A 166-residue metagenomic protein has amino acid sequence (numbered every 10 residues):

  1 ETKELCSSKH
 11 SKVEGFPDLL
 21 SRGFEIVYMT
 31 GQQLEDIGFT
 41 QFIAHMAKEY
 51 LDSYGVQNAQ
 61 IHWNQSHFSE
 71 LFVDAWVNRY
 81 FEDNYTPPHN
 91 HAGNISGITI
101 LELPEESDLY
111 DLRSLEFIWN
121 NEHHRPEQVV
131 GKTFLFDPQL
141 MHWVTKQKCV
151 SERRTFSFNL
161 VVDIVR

Functional and structural regions predicted by a protein language model:
E1-N64, Y85: Non-heme Fe(II)/2-oxoglutarate
L20, S151-E152: Intrinsically disordered, low-complexity sequence elements enriched in Ser/Thr/Gly/Pro
Q60, K148-S151: Flexible domain-boundary/linker segments
S69-Q139, W143-T145, E152-T155, V161-V165: Catalytic core of non-heme Fe(II) oxygenases with the double-stranded beta-helix
